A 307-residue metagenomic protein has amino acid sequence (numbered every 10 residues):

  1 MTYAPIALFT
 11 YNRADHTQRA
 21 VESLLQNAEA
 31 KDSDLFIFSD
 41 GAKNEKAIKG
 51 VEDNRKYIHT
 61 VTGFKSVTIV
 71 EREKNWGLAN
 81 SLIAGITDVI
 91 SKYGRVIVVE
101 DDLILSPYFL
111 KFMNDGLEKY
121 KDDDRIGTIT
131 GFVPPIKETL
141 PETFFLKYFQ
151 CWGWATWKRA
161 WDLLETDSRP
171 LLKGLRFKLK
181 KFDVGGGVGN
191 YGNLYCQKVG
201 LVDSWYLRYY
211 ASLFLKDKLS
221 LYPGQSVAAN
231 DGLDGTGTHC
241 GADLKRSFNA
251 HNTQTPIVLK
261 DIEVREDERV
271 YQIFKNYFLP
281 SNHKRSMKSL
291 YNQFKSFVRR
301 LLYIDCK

Functional and structural regions predicted by a protein language model:
M1-V98, L103-K307: An acidic/histidine-cluster motif and surrounding catalytic segment that typifies divalent-metal-assisted enzyme active
